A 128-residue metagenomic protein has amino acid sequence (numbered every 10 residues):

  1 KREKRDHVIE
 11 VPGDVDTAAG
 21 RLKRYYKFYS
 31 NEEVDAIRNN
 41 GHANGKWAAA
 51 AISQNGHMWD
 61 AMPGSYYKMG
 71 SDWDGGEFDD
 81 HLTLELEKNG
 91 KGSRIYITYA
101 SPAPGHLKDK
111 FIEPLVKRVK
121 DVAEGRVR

Functional and structural regions predicted by a protein language model:
K1-R128: Ser/Thr-rich, low-complexity intrinsically disordered terminal regions
